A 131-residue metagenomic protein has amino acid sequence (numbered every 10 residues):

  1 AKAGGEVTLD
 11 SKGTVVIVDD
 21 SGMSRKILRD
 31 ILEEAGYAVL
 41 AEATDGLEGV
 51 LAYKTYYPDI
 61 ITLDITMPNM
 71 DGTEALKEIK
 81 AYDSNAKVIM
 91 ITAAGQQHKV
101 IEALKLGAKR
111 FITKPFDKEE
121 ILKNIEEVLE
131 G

Functional and structural regions predicted by a protein language model:
G22-A41, V128: Two-component/phosphorelay signaling modules centered on CheY-like receiver
D45-E48, D71-E74: Acidic catalytic/metal-coordinating carboxylates
Y56-T62: Active-site beta3 strand of CheY-like receiver
M67: Receiver (REC) domain active-site loop signature in two-component systems and cognate sites in sensor histidine kinases
A94-G95: Short, conserved "switch-loop" micro-motifs in signal-transduction and mechanochemical regulators
F116-I125: C-terminal output helix
